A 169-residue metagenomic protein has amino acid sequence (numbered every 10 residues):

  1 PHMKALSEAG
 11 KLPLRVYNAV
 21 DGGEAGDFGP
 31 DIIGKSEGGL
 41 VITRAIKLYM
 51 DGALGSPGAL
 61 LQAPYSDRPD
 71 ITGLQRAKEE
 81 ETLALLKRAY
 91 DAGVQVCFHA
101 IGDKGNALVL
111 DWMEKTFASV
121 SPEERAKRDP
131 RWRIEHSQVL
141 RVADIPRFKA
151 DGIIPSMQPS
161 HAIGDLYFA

Functional and structural regions predicted by a protein language model:
H2-A107, D111, R147-S160: Metal-coordinating catalytic core of metallo-dependent amide/deamination hydrolases
E8-P13, S36, T116-K127: Short helix-capping segments at alpha-helix termini
G73-Q75, K115, F168: Short, charged/polar low-complexity linear motifs in solvent-exposed/disordered segments
V120-A169: C-terminal active-site-proximal or functional interface alpha/beta core segments in diverse enzymes
